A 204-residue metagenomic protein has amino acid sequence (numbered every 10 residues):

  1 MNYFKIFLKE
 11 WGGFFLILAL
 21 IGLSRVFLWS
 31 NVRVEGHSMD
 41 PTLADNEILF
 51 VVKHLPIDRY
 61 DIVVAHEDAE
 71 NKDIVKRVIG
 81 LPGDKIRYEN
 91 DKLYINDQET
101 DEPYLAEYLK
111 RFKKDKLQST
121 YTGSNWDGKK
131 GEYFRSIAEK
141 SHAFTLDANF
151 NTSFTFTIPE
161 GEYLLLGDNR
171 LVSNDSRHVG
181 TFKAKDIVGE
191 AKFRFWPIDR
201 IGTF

Functional and structural regions predicted by a protein language model:
Y3, F7, G12, D45-F204: Soluble "head" domains of membrane/secretory-pathway proteins
K9-F27: Hydrophobic membrane-insertion alpha-helices, especially the h-region of bacterial N-terminal signal peptides
S30-D45: Alpha-helical transmembrane signal-anchor/signal-peptide segments
